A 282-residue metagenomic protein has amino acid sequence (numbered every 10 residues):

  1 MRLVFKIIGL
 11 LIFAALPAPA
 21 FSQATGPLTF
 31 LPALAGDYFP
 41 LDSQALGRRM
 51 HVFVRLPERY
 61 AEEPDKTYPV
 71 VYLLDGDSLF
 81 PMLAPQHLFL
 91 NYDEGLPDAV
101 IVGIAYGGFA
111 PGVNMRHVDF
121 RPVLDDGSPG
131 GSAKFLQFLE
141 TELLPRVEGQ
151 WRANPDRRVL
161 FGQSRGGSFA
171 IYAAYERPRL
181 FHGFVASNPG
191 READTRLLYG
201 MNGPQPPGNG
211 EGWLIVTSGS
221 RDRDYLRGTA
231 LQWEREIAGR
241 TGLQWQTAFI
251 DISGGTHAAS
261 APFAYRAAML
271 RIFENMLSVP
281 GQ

Functional and structural regions predicted by a protein language model:
R2-L10: Sec-dependent signal peptide recognition, specifically the positively charged N-region followed immediately by
A20-V70: A domain-start/cap signature at the N-terminus of enzymes
K66-F138, E142, R146-Q150: Serine-hydrolase catalytic machinery in alpha/beta-hydrolase-like enzymes
R152-Q163: Alpha/beta-hydrolase fold nucleophile elbow
G162-G166, A170: Gly/Ala-rich beta-loop-alpha elbow adjacent to hydrolase catalytic centers
Y175-P207, E211-G212: Mobile cap/lid helix-loop segments that gate and shape the active-site cleft of serine hydrolases
T217, R223-Q282: C-terminal catalytic histidine-bearing segment of alpha/beta-hydrolase fold enzymes
